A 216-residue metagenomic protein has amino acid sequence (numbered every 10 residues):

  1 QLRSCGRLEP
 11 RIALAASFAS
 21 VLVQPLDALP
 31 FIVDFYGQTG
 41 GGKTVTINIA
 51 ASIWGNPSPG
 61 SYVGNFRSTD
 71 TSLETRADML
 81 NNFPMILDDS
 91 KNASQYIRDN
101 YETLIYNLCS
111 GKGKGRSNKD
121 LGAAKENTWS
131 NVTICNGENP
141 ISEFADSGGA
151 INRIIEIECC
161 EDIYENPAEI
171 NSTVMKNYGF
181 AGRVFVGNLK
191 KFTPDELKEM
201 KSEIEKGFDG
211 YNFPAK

Functional and structural regions predicted by a protein language model:
Q1-K216: Phosphate-handling catalytic cores of nucleic-acid transaction enzymes
